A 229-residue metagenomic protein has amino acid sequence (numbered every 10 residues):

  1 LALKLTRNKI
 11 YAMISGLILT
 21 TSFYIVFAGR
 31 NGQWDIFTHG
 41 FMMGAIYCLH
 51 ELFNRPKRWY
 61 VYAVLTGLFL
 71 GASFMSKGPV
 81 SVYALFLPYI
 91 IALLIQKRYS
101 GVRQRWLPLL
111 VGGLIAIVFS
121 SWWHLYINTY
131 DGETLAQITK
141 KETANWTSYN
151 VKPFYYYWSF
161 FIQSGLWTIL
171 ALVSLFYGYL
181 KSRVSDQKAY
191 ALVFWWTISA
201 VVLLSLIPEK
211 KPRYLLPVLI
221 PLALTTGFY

Functional and structural regions predicted by a protein language model:
A2-T21: Transmembrane-helix signature of polytopic, membrane-embedded enzymes that assemble or transfer cell-envelope glycans
L3, N31, S73-F74: Helix-capping/transition residues at the boundaries of transmembrane alpha-helices and the short helical linkers
L5-T6, A45-Y62: Membrane-interface transmembrane helices that cradle and orient dolichyl/undecaprenyl
I18-L19, I25, F41, C48 (+3 more regions): Hydrophobic residues within membrane-embedded alpha-helical segments of Major Facilitator Superfamily
Y24-T38: Short acidic/glycine- and proline-prone juxtamembrane loop motifs at membrane-interface regions of multi-pass membrane
G29, K211-Y229: Hydrophobic/aromatic-rich transmembrane helices and adjacent perimembrane loops
I36-G44, F86, P217-T225: Membrane-embedded alpha-helical segments of multi-pass membrane proteins, especially the transmembrane helices
L68-A72, S76, S81-K211: Transmembrane-lumen/periplasm boundary regions of multi-pass, lipid-linked membrane glycan transferases
